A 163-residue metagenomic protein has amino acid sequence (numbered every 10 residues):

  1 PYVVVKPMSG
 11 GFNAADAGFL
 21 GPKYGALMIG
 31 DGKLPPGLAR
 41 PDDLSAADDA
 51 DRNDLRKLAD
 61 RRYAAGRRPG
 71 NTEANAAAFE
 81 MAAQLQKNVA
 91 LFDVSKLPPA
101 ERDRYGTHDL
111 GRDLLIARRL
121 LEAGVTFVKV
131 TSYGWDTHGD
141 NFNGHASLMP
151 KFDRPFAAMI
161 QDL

Functional and structural regions predicted by a protein language model:
P1-L163: Ligand-binding pockets and gating/stacking loops
